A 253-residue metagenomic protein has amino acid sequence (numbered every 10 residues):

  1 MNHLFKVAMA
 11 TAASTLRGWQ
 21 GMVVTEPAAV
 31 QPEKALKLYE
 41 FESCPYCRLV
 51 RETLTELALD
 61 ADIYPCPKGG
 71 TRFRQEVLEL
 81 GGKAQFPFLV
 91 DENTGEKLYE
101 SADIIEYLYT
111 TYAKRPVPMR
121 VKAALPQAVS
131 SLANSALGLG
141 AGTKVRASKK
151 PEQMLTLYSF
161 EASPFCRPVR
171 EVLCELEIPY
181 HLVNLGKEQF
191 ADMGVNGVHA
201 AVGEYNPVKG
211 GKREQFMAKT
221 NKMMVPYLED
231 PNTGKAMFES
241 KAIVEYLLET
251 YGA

Functional and structural regions predicted by a protein language model:
M1-A253: GST-like domain detector, emphasizing the conserved glutathione-binding G-site in the N-terminal thioredoxin-like
